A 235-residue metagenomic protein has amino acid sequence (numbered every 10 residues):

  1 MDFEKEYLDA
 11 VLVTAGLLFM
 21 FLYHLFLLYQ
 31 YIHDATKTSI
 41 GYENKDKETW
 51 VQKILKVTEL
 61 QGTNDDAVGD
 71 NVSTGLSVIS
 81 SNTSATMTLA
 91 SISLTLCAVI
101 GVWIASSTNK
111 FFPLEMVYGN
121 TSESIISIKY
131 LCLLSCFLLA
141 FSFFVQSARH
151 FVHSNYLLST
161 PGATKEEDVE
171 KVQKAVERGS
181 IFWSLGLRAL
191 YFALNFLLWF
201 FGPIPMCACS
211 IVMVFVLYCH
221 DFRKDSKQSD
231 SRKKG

Functional and structural regions predicted by a protein language model:
M1-D2, L94-Y118, F201-C207, M213-Y218: Juxtamembrane "helix exit" motif at the C-terminal ends of alpha-helical transmembrane segments in multi-pass membrane
M1-L8, S73-I79, P113-L134, V172-L194: Juxtamembrane membrane-interface segments at transmembrane-helix boundaries in membrane proteins
D9-E43, M87-W103, Y130-H153: Hydrophobic alpha-helical membrane-embedded segments
L28-L76: Membrane-interface amphipathic/juxtamembrane segments adjacent to transmembrane helices
T38-T58, V117-Y118, N155-V176: Juxtamembrane inter-helical linkers in multi-pass membrane proteins
V72-I100, I181-C207: Transmembrane alpha-helical segments and their cytosolic interface motifs in multi-pass membrane proteins
K129, L133-N195, K224-D225: Multipass alpha-helical transmembrane domains of eukaryotic endomembrane proteins
Y218-D230: Juxtamembrane membrane-interface segments at transmembrane alpha-helix termini
